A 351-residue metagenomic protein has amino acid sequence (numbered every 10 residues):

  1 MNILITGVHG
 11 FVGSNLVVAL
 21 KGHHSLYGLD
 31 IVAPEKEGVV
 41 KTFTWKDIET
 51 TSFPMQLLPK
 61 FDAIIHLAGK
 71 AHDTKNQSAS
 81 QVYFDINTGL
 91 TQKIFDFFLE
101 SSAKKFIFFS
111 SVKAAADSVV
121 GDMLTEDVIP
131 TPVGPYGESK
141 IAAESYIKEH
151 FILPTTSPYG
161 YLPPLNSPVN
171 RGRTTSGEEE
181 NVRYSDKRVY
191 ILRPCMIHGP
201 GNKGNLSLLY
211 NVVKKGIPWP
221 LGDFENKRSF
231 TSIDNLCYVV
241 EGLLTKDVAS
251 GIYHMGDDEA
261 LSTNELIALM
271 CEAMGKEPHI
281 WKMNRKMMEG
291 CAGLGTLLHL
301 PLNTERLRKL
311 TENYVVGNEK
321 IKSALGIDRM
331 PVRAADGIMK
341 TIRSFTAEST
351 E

Functional and structural regions predicted by a protein language model:
I3-H23: N-terminal Rossmann NAD(P)H-binding glycine-rich loop of SDR-like oxidoreductase domains
I48-I86, K93, F97, A114-A115: NAD(P)H-binding glycine-rich loop region in Rossmannoid oxidoreductase-like domains and their noncatalytic homologs
K93-P135, F151-P154: Conserved Rossmann-fold NAD(P)-dependent oxidoreductase catalytic core, especially the SDR/UDP-sugar
V133-P154, N181-Y190: Active-site Tyr-X1-5-Lys
N202-L208, G222-L244, S250-G251, D336: Substrate-positioning beta->alpha
I233, A268, C291-D328: Conserved C-terminal active-site "lid" loop/helix of NAD(P)H-dependent oxidoreductases that clamps the redox cofactor
K246-L302, A334, I338-I342: Mid/C-terminal beta-alpha module of Rossmann-like enzyme folds, strongest in SDR-family dehydrogenases/epimerases
K320, D328, V332-E351: Amphipathic terminal alpha-helices
